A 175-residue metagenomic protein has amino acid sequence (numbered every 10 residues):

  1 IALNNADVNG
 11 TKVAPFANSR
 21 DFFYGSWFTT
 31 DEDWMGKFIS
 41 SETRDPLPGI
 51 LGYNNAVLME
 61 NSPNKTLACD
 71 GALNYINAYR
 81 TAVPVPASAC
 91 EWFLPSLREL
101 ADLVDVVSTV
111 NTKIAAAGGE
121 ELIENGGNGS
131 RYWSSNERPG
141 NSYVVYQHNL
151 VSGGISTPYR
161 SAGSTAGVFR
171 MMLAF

Functional and structural regions predicted by a protein language model:
I1-A82, S130-Y132, A162-M172: Extracellular adhesion/carbohydrate-recognition regions
S88: Conserved P-loop
E91: Mobile, glycine-rich extracellular loop/lid and propeptide segments that shape or gate substrate/ligand access
L97-F175: C-terminal, surface-exposed recognition/capping segments
